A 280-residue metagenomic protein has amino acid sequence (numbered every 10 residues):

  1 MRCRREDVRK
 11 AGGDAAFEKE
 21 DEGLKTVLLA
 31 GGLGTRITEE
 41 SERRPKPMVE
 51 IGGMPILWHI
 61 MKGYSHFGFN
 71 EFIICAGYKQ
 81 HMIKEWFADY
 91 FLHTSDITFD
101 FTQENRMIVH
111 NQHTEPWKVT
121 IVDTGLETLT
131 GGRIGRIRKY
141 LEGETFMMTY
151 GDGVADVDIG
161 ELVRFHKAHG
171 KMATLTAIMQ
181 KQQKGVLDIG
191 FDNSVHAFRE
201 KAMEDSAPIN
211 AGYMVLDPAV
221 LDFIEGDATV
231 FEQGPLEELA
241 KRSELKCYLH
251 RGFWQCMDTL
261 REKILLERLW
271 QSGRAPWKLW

Functional and structural regions predicted by a protein language model:
E18-Y90, I121: N-terminal glycine-rich phosphate-binding loop and ensuing alpha1 helix
T26-L28, I74, M148, A173-T176 (+1 more regions): Structural beta-sheet core signal
I56-H59, G132-R136, P235: Well-ordered alpha-helical segments embedded in enzymatic catalytic cores
K84-F191: Conserved beta-loop-beta/alpha segment of the NTase-like Rossmann-fold superfamily that binds/positions NTPs
T145-M147, V154, D158-K167, I178-Q182 (+1 more regions): Catalytic-core segments of class I nucleotidyltransferases/pyrophosphorylases that form NMP-activated intermediates
